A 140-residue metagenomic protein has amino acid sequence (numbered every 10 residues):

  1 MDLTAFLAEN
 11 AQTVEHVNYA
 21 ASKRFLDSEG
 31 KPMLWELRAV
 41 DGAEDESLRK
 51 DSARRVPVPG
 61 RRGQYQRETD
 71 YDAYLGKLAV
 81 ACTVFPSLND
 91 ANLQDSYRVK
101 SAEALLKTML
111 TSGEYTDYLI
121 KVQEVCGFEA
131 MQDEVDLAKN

Functional and structural regions predicted by a protein language model:
M1-D2, A20, Q123: N-terminal functional modules and adjacent low-complexity/disordered segments of proteins
M1-H16: Extended acidic low-complexity intrinsically disordered regions
E9-Q12, A21, T111: Generic secretory/membrane-interface signal
V14-G30: Short acidic-hydrophobic surface loop/beta-edge motif
E29-N140: Short, surface-exposed, charged amphipathic helix/loop patches that serve as local interaction elements
